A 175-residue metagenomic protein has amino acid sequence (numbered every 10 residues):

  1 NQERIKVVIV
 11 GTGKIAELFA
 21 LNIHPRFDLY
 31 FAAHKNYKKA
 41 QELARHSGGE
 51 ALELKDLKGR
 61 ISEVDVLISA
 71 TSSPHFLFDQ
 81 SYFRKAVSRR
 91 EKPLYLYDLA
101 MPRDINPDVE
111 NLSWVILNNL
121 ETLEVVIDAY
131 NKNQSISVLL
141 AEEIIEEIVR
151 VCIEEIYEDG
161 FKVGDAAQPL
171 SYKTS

Functional and structural regions predicted by a protein language model:
N1-H24, A32-K35: Glycine-rich adenosine-cofactor-binding loop
R26, H46-S47, N111-S113: Short, structured coil segments at secondary-structure junctions
F27-F31, P93-Y95: Short active-site oxyanion
K35-N36, D56: Short beta->alpha hinge that forms the Motif I/post-I loop of the SAM-binding pocket
N36-K39, M101: Helix N-cap at the beta1-alpha1 junction of Rossmann-like dinucleotide-binding domains, i.e., the first residues
A40-L43, S62-V64, V125-N131: Short, charged, surface-exposed secondary-structure boundary motifs
E50-F83, S88-Y97, M101-P102: Rossmann-like NAD(P)-binding element
R84-S175: Adenosine-phosphate binding glycine-rich loop
